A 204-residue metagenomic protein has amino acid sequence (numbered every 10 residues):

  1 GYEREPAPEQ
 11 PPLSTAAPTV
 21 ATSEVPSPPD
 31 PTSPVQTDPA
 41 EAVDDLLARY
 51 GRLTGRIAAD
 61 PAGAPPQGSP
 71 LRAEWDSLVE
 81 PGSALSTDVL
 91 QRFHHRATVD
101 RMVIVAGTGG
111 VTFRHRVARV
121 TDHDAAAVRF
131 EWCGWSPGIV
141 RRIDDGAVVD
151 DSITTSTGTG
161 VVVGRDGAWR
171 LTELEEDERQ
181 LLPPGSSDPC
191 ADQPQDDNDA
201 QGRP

Functional and structural regions predicted by a protein language model:
G1-P18: C-terminal region of N-terminal signal peptides and the immediate post-cleavage residues of exported proteins
T15-T22, T32: Ala/Thr-enriched low-complexity intrinsically disordered regions
V25-T108: Core segments of small alpha/beta cavity-forming domains
A40, V111, R165-A168: Terminal and domain-boundary regions
V43, Y50, V117-V120, V128 (+2 more regions): Hydrophobic beta-strand residues in large extracellular and virion-surface proteins
S77-G82, W132-G134, P189-P194: Sequence contexts marking disulfide-bonded cysteines in secreted/extracellular proteins
A97-D145: Surface-exposed, charged secondary-structure patches
I143-T157, V161-P204: Low-complexity, intrinsically disordered terminal/linker segments enriched in charged and Gly/Pro repeats
